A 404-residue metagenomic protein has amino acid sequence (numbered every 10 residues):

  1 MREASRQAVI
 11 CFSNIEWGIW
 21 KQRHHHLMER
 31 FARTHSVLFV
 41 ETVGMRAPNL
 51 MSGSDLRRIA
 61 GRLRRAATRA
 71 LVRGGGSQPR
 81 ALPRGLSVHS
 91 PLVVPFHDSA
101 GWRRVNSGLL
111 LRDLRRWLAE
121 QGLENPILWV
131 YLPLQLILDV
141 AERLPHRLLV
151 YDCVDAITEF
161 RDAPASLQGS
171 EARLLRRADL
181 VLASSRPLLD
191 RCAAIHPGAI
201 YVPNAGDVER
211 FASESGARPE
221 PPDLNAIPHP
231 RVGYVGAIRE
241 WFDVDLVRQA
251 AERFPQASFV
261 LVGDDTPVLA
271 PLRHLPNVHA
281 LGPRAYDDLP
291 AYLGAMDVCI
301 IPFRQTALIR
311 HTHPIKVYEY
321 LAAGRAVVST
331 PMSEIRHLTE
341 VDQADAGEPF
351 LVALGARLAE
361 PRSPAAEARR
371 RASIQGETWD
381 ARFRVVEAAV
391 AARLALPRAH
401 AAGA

Functional and structural regions predicted by a protein language model:
G18, F242, D287, A291-Y292 (+2 more regions): Nucleotide-sugar-dependent
L27, R112-A119, N125, R143 (+1 more regions): Membrane-proximal helix-turn-helix segments that form the acceptor-binding/catalytic region of lipid-linked
A178-Y201: A short, active-site helix/loop in glycosyltransferases that binds the activated sugar's phosphate group
P187, V202-E214: Carbohydrate-associated surface elements
L224-F242, V247-A251, Q375: Conserved donor-binding/catalytic core segment of Leloir-type glycosyltransferases
V268-A291: Nucleotide-activated donor-binding/catalytic signature segment of Leloir-type glycosyltransferases, i.e., the conserved
R336-R357, P364: Change "using UDP/GDP/dTDP sugars" to "using nucleotide sugars
R362-A392: A charged, aromatic-enriched C-terminal amphipathic alpha-helix characteristic of glycosyltransferases across folds
